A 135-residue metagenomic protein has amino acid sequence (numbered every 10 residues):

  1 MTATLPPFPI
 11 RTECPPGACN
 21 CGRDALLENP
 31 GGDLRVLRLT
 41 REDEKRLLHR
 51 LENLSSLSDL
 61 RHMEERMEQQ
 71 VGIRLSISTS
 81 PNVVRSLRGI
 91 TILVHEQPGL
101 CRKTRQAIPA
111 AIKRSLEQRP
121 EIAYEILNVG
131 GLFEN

Functional and structural regions predicted by a protein language model:
M1-N135: Extreme N-terminal regulatory/targeting segments of RNA polymerase sigma factors
